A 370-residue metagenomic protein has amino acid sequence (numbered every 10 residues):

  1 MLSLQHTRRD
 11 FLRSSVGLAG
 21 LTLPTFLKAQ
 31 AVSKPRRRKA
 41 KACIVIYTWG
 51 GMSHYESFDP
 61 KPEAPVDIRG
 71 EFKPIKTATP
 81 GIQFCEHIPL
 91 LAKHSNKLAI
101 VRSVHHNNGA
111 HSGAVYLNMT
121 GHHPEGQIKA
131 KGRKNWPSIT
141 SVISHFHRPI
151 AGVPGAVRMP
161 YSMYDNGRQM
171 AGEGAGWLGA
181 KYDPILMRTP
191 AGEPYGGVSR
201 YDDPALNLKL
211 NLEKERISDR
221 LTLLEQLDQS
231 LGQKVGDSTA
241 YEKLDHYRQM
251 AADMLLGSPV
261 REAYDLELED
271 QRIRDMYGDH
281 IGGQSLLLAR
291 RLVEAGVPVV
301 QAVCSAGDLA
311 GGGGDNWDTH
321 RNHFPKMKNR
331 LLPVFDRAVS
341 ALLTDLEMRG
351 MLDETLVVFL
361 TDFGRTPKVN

Functional and structural regions predicted by a protein language model:
M1-N370: Ligand-binding pockets and gating/stacking loops
